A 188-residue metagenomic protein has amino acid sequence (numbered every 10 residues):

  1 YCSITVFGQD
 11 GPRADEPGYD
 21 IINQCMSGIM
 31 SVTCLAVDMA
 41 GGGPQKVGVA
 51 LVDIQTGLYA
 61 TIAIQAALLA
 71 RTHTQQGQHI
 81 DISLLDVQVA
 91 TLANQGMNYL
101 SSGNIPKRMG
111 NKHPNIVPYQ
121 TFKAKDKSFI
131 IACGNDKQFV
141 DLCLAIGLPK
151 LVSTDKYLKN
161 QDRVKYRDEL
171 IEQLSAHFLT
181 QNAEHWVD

Functional and structural regions predicted by a protein language model:
C2-F129, C133: Active-site-adjacent "lid/gating" segments in soluble enzymes
V117-D188: Aromatic-enriched alpha-helical interface/lid elements that frame and gate functional surfaces
